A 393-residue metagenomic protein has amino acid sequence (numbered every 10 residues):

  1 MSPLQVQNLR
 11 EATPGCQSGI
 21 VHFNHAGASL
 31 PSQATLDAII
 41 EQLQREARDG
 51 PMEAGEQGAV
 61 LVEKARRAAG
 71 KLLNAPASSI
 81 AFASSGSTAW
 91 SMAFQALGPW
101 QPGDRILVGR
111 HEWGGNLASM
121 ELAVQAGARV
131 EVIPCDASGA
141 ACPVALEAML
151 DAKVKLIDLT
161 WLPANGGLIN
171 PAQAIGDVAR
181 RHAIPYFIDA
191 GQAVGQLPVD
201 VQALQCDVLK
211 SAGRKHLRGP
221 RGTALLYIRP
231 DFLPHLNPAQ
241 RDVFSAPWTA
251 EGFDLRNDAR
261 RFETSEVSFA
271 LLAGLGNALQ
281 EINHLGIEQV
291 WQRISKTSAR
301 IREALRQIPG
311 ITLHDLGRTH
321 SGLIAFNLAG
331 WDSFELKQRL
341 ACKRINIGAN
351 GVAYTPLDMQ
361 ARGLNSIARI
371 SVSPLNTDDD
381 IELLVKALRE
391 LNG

Functional and structural regions predicted by a protein language model:
M1-G393: Pyridoxal 5′-phosphate
